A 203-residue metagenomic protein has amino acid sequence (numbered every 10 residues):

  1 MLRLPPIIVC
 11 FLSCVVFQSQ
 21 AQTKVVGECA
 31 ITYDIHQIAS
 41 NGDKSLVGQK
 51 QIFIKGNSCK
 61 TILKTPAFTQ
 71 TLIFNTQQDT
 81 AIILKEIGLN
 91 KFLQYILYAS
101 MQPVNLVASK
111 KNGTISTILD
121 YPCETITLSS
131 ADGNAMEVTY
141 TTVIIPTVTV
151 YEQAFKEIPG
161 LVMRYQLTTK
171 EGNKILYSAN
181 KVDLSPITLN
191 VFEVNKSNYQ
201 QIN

Functional and structural regions predicted by a protein language model:
M1-V26: Bacterial Sec-dependent N-terminal signal peptides
T23-N203: Extended soluble regions of mature proteins
